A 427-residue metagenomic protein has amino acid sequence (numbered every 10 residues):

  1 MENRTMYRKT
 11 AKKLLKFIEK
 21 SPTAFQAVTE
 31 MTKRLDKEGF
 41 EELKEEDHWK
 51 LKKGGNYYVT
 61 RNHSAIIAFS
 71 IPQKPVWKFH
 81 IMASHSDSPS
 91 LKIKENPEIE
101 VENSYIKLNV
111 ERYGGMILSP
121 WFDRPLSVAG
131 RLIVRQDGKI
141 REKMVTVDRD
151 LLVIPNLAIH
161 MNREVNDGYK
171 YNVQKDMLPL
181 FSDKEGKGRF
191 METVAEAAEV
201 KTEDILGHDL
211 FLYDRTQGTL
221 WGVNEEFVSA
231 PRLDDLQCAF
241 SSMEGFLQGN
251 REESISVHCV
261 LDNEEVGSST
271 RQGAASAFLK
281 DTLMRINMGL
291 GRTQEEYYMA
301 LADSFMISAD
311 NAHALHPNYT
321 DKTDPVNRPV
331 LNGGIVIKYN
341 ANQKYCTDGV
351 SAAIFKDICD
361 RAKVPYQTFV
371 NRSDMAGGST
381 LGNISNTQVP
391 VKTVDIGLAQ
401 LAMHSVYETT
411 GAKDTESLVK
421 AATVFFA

Functional and structural regions predicted by a protein language model:
M1-A427: N-terminal hydrophobic/helix-forming segments and targeting peptides
